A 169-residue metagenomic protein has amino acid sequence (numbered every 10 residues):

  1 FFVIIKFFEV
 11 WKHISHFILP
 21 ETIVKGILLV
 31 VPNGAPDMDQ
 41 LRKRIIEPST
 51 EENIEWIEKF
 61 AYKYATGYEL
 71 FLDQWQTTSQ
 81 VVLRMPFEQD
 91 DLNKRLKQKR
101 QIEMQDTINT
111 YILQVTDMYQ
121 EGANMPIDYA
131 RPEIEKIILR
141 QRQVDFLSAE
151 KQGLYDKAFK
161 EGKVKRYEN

Functional and structural regions predicted by a protein language model:
F1-N169: Peptidyl-prolyl cis-trans isomerase
